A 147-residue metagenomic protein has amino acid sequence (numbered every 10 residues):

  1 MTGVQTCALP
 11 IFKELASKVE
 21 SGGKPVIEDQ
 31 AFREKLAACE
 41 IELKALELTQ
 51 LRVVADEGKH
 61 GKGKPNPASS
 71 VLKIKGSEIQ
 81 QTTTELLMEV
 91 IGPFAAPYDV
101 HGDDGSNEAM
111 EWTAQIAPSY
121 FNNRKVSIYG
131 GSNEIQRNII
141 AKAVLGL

Functional and structural regions predicted by a protein language model:
M1-C7: Single conserved hydrophobic/aromatic residue that forms the stacking wall/gate of nucleotide- or nucleobase-binding
A8-L147: Alpha-helical interface subdomain recognition
